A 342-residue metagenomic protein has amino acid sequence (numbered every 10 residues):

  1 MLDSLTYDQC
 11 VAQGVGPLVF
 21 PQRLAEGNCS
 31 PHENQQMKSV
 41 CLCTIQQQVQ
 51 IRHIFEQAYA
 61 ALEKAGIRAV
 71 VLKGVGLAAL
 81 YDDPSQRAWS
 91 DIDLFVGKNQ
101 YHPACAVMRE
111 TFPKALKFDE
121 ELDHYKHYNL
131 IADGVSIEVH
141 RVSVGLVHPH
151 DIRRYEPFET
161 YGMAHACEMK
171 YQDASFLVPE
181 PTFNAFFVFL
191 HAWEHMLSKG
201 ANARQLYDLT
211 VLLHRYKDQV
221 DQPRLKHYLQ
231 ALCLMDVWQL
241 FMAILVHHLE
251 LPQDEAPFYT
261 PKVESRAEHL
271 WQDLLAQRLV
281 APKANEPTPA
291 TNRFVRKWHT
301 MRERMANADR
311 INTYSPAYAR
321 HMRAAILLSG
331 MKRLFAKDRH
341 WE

Functional and structural regions predicted by a protein language model:
M1-S90, V96-E342: Conserved NTP-donor binding/palm subdomain of two-metal-ion nucleotidyltransferases/polymerases, i.e., the charged
